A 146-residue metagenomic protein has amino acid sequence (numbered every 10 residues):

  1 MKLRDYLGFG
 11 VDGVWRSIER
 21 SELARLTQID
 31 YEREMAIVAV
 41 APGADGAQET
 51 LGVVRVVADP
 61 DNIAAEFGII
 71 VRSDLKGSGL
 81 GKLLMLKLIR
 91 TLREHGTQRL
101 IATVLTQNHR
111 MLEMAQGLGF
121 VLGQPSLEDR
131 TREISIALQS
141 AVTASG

Functional and structural regions predicted by a protein language model:
M1-G146: Long, contiguous binding/interaction regions
